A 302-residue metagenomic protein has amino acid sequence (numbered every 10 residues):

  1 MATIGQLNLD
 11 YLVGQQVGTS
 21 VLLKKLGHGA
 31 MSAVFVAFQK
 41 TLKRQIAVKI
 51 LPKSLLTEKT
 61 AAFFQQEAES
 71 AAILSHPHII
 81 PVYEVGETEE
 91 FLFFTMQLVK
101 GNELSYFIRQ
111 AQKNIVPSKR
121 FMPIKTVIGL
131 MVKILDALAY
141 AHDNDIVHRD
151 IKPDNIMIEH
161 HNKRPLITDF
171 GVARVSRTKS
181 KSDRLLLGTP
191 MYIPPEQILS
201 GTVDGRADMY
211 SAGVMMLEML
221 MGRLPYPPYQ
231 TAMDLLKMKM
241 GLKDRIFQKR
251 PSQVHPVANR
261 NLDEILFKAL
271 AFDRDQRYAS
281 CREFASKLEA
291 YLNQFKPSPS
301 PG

Functional and structural regions predicted by a protein language model:
A33: Conserved N-lobe ATP-binding subsite of Hanks-type protein kinase domains, especially the beta3 VAIK lysine
P52-I73: AlphaC helix of the eukaryotic protein kinase fold
V85: Activation-segment/catalytic-loop signature of the eukaryotic protein kinase fold
E89-E103, F107, A111: Conserved short submotifs of the Hanks-type protein kinase catalytic core that shape the nucleotide-binding pocket
L130-M131: Activation segment signature within eukaryotic-like protein kinase domains
L135-I146: Protein kinase catalytic-loop region centered on the HRD/HxD motif
